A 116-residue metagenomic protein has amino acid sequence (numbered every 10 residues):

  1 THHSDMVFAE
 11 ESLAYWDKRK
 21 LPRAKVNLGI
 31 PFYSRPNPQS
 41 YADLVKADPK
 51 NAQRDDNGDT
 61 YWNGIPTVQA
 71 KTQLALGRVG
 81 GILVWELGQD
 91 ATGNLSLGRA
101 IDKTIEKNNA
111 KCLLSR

Functional and structural regions predicted by a protein language model:
T1-K46, N57: Substrate-binding surface in catalytic domains of secreted glycosidases
H3-E10, W62-Q69, L95: Soluble non-cytosolic domains of exported or imported proteins
K18-K20, K25, K46, K50 (+4 more regions): Context-gated lysine
I30-G81: Hydrophobic, secondary-structure "cap" segments at the distal end of domains
T67-R116: Acidic/aromatic/glycine-rich contiguous surface patches that form carbohydrate-binding/processing clefts and analogous
